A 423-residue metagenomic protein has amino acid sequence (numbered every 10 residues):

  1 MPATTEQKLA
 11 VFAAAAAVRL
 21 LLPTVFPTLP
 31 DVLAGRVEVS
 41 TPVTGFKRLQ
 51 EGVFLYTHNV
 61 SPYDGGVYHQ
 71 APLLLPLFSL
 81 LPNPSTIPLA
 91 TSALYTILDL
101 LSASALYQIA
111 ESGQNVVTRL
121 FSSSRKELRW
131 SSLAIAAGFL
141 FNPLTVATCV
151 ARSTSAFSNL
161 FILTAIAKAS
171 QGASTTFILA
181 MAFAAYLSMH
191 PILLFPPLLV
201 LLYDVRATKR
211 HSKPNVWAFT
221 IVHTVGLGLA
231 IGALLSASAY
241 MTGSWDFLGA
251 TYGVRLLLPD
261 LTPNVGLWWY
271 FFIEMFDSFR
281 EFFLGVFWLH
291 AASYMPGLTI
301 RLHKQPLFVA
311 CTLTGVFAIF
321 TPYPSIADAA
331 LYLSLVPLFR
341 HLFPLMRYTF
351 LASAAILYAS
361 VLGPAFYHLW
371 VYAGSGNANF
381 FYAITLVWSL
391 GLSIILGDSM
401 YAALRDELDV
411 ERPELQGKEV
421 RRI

Functional and structural regions predicted by a protein language model:
M1-F247, L284-I423: Multi-pass membrane glycosyltransferase architecture that uses lipid-linked
P72-S79, A250, L261-S278: Juxtamembrane membrane-water interface segments that cap and precede transmembrane helices
F247-V254: Intrinsically disordered, low-complexity Ser/Thr/Pro/Gly-rich regulatory segments
